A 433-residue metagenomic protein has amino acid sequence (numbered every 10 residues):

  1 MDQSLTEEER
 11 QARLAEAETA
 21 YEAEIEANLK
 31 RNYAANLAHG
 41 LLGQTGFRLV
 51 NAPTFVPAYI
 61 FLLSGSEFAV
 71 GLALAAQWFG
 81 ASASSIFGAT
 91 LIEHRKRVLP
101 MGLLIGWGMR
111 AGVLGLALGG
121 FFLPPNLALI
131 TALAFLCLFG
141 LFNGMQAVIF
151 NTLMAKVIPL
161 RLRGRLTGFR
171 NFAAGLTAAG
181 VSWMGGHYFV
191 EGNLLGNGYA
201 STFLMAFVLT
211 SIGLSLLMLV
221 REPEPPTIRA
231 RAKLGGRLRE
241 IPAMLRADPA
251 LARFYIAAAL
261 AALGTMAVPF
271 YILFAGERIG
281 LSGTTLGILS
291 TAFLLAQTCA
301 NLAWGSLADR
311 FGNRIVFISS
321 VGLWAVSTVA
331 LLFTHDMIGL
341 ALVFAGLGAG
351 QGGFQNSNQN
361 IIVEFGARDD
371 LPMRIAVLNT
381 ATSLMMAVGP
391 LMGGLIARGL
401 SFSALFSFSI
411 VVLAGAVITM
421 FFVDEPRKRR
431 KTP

Functional and structural regions predicted by a protein language model:
D2, T6-A83, G88, I92 (+3 more regions): Helix-loop boundary and gating motifs at the non-cytosolic
Y33, L118-F135, L332-V343: Helix-loop junctions at membrane interfaces in 12-TM secondary transporters
A35-T54, A73-T90, G102-M109, F135-E222 (+3 more regions): Substrate-agnostic recognition of the 12-TM MFS/MFS-like secondary transporter fold
S64, G119-G120, G280, G312 (+2 more regions): Helix-breaking motifs and short loop linkers at transmembrane-helix boundaries and internal kinks in secondary membrane
P100-L116, F207, I315-A330, I410: Structural signature of the two symmetry-related core transmembrane helices
A117-G120, L209-R221, I410-P433: Multi-pass alpha-helical transporter architecture, strongest for 12-TM Major Facilitator/SLC carriers used
R221-E240, K428-P433: Flexible cytoplasmic inter-helical loops of multi-pass small-molecule transporters
R314-Q355: C-terminal transmembrane helical hairpin of 12-TM major facilitator-type secondary transporters
